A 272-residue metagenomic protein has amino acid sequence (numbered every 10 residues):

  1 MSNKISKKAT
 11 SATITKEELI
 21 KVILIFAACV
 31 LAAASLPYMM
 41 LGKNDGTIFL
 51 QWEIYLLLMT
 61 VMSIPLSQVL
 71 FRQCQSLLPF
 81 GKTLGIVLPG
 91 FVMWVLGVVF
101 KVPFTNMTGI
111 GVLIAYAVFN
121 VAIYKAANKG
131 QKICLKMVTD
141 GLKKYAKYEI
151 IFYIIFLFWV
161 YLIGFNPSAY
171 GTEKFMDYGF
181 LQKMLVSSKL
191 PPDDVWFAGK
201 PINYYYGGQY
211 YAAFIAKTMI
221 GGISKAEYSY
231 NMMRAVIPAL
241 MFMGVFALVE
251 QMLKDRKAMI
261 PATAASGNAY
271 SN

Functional and structural regions predicted by a protein language model:
M1-L142: Membrane-embedded, hydrophobic transmembrane alpha-helices
N44-L50, G141-I150, I154-N272: Active-site lumenal/periplasmic loops and adjacent helix-entry segments of GT-C-fold, multi-pass membrane
